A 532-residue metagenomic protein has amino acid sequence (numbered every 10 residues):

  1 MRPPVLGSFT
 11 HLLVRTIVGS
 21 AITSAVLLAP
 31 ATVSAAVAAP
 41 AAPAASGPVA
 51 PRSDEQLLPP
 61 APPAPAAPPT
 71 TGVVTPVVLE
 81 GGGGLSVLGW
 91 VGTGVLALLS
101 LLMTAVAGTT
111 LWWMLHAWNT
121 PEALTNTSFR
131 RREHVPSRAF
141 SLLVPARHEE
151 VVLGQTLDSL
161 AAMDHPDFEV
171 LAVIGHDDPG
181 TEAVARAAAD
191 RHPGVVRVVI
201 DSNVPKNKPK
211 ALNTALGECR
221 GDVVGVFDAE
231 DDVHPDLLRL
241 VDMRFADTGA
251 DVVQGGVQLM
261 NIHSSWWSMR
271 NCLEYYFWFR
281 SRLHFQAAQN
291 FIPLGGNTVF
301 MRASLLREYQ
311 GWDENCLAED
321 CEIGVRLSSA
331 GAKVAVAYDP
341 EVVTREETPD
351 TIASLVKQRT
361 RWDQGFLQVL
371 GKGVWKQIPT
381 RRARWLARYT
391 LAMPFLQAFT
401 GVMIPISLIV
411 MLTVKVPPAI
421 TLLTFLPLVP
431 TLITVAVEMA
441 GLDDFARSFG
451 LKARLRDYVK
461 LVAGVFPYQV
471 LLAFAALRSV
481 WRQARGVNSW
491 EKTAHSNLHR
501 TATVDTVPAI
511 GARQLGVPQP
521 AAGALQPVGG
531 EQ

Functional and structural regions predicted by a protein language model:
R2-A25, A29-P136, V435-D443, R447 (+4 more regions): N-terminal membrane-anchoring/stem segments of glycan-assembly enzymes
L111-D167: N-terminal signal-anchor transmembrane helix
A117-W118, L124-H134, T390-R485: Membrane-embedded multi-pass helical conduit in multi-pass membrane proteins, especially envelope-biosynthetic
R138-S141, E169, R307, E322: Cell-envelope/extracellular polymer assembly enzymes that use nucleotide-activated donors
D158-V199: Acidic donor-binding segment of Leloir-type glycosyltransferases
A187-P193, V198-D201, P205-D222, P235-L317 (+2 more regions): Long helical/loop segments within the catalytic core of UDP-sugar-dependent glycosyltransferases, especially the large
G324-T344: Catalytic donor-sugar/metal-binding loop of nucleotide-sugar-dependent glycosyltransferases
